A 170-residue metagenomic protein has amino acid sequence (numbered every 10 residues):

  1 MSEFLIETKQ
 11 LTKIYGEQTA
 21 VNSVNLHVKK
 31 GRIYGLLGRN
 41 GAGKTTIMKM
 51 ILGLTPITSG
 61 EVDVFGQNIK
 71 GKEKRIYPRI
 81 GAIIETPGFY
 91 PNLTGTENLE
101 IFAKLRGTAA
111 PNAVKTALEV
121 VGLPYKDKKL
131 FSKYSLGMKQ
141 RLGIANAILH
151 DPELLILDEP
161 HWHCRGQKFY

Functional and structural regions predicted by a protein language model:
R39-G43: Walker A (P-loop) phosphate-binding loop of ABC-type ATPase nucleotide-binding domains
G60-G71, R75-I76: Conserved ABC transporter NBD signature motif
E100, K104, P111-K126: Conserved ABC ATPase "signature" region
I144: Hydrophobic anchor residue at the start of the ABC signature
L155-E159: Catalytic Walker B motif of ABC-type/P-loop ATPase nucleotide-binding domains
